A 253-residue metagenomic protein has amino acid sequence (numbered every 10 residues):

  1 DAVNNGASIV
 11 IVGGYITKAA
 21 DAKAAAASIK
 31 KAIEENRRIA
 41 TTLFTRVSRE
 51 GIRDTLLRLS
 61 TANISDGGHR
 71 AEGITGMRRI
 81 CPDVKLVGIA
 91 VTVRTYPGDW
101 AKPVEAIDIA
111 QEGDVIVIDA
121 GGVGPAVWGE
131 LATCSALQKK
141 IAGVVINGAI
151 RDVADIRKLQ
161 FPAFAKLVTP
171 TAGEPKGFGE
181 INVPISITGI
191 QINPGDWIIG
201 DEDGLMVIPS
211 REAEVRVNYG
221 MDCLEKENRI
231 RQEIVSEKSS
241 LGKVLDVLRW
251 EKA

Functional and structural regions predicted by a protein language model:
V3-G6, G14-T42, G220: C-terminal helical cap(s) of enzyme catalytic domains, especially alpha/beta-barrels
N4-I9, Q160-P162: Glycine-enriched alpha-helix->loop->beta-strand junction motifs that scaffold or abut catalytic
A7, A26, A132-T133, G195: Generic hydrophobic/aromatic pocket-lining and core-packing "Φ" positions
V10-I11, V145: Conserved beta-strand positions in the central sheet of alpha/beta enzyme cores
I11-Y15, R49-G51: Glycine-rich phosphate/diphosphate-binding loops and the adjacent beta-loop-alpha structural elements that coordinate
Y15, G121, W197: Active-site metal-binding loops of divalent metal-dependent hydrolases
F44-P194, V207-S240, L245-A253: Feature captures the catalytic cores and cofactor-binding loops of soluble hydro-lyases/lyases that act on carboxylate
